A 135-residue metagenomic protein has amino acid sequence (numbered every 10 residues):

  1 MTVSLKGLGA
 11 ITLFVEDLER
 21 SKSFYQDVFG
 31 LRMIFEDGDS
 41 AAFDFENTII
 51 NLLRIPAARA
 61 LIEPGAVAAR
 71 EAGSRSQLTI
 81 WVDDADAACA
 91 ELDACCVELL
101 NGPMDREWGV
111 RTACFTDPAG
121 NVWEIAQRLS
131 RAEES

Functional and structural regions predicted by a protein language model:
M1-G9, R32-I80, C89-T116, Q127-S135: Vicinal oxygen chelate
T12: Polyanion-binding surface elements
S21-Q26, L92, G120: Conserved active-site tyrosine of GNAT-family acetyltransferases
V122-I125: Short glycine-/small-residue motifs
